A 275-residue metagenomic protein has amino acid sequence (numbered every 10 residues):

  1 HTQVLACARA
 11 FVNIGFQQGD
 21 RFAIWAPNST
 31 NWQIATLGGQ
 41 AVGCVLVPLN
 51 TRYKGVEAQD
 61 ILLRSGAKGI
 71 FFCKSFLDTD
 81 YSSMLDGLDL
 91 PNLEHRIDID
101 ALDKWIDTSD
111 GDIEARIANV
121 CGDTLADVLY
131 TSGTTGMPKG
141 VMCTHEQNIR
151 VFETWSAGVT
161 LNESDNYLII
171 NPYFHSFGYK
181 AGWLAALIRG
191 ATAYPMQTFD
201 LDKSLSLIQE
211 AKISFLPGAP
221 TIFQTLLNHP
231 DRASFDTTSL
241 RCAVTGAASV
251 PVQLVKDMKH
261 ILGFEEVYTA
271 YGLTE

Functional and structural regions predicted by a protein language model:
A6-V56: Conserved AMP-binding/adenylate-forming
T36-V42, L63-R64, H175, L184-I188: Short hydrophobic alpha-helices that are characteristic scaffold elements of the AMP-binding
F76-G122: ANL superfamily adenylate-forming
I97, D110-Y130, M137, V159-N166: Conserved pre-ATP/AMP-binding loop-to-beta segment of ANL
A126-E153: Conserved AMP-binding A3 loop
I149-N166, F174-F215, H229: Conserved AMP-binding/adenylation subdomain of ANL enzymes
I213-G218, L227-E275: Gly/Ser/Thr-rich phosphate-binding loop
